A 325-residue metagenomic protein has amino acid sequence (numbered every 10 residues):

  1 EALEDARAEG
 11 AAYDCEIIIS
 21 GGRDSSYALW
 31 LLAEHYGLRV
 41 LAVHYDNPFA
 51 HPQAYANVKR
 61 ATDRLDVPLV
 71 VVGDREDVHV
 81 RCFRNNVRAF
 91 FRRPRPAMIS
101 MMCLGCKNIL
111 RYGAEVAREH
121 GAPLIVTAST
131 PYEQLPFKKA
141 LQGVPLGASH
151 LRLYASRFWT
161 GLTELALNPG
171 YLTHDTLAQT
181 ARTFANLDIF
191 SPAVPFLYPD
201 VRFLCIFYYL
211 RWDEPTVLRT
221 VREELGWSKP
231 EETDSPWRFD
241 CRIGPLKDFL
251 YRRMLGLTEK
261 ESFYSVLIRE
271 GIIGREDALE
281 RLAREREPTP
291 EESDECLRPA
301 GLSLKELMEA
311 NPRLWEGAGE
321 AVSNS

Functional and structural regions predicted by a protein language model:
E1-A12, L31, H35-S325: Nucleotide-activated chemistry modules centered on ATP-dependent adenylation/adenylyltransferase
E16-D24: Short, glycine-rich nucleotide/cofactor-binding loops
Y27-A28: Hydrophobic positions on the alpha1 helix immediately C-terminal to the Walker A/P-loop
